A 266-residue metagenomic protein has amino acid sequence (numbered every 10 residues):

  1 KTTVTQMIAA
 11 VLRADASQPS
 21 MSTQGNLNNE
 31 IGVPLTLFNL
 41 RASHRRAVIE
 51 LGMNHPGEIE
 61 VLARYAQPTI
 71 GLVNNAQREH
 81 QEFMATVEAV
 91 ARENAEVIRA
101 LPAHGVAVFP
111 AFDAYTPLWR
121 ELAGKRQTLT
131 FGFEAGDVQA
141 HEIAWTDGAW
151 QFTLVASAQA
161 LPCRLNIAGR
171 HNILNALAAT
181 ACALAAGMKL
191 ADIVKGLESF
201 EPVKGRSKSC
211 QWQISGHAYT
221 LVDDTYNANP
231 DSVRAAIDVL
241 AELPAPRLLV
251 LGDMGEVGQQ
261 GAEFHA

Functional and structural regions predicted by a protein language model:
K1-F109, L118-G124, A183: Phosphate-binding loop of NTP-binding sites
P34, I59, M84-V87, A176-L177 (+2 more regions): Conserved strand-to-helix beginnings and helix N-cap segments that scaffold or border functional pockets
A47, L221, L249-V250: Residue-level marker for buried hydrophobic side chains located in beta-strands that build the well-ordered beta-sheet
E50, T220-N229: Active-site-proximal beta-strand elements of phosphoester/diester hydrolases
M53, Q77-R78, D113, Y226-A228 (+1 more regions): Short, glycine/acidic-enriched loop or turn micro-motifs at the edges of active sites
I70-Y219, A245: Acidic, Mg2+-coordinating active-site environments of NTP-dependent enzymes
V203-G205, T225-A266: Active-site beta-alpha connecting loops in nucleotide-dependent enzymes
